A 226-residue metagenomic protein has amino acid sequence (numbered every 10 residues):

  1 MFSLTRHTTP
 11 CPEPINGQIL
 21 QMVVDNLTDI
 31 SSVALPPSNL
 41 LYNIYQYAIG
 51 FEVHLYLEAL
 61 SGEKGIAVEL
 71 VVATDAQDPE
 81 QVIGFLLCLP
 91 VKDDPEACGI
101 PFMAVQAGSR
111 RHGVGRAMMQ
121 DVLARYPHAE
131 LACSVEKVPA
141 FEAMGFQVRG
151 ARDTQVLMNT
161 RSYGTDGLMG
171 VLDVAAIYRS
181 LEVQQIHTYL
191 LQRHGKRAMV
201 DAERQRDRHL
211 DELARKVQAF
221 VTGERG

Functional and structural regions predicted by a protein language model:
M1-V33, A132-G226: Terminal substrate-recognition subdomain of acyl/acetyltransferases
C11, I15, Y45-E52, R110 (+1 more regions): Soluble or luminal CAZymes and related metallo-dependent hydrolases
I30-A97, F102-M103: A conserved beta-strand-loop-helix scaffold within acyl/acetyltransferase catalytic domains
A76-Q77, G108, R161-G164: Short loop segments at secondary-structure junctions
G99, E130-C133: A structural signal for short, well-ordered beta-strand segments and their strand-loop junctions that often border
M103, G108, S134-E136: Beta-hairpin (beta-strand-turn-beta-strand) motif
V105, R110-A124: Conserved acetyl-CoA-binding loop-helix of GNAT-fold acetyltransferases
R125-A129: Short active-site oxyanion
